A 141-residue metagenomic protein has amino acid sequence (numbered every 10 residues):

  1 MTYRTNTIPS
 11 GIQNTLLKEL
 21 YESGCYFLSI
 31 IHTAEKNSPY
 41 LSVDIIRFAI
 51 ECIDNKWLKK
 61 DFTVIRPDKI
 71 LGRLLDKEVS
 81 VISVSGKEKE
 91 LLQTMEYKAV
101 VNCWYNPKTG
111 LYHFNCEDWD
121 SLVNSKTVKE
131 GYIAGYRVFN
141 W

Functional and structural regions predicted by a protein language model:
M1-F62: Active-site-adjacent structural segments surrounding the nucleophilic cysteine of cysteine proteases and isopeptidases
E35-W141: Conserved active-site-adjacent core of cysteine acyl-enzyme catalytic domains
